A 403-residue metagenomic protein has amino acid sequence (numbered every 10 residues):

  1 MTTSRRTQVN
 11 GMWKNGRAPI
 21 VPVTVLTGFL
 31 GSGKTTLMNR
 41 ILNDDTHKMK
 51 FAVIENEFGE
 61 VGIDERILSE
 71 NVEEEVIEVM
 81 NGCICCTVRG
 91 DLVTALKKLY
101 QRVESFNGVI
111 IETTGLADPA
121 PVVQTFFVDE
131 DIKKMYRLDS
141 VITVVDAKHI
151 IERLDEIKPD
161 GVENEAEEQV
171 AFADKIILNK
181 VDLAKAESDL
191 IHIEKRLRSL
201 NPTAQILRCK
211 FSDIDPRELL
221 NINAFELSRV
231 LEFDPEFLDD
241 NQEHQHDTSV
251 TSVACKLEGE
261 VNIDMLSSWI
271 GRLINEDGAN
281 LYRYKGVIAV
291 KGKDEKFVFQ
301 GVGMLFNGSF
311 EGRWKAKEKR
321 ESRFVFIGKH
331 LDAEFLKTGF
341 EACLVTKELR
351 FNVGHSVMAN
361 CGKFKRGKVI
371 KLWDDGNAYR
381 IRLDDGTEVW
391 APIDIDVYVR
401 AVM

Functional and structural regions predicted by a protein language model:
T2-N15, N164-K315, K319-S322, L331-L349: C-terminal accessory "lid"/substrate-recognition subdomains
N10-T27, S32-A166: Nucleotide-state-sensitive switch-loop elements of NTP-binding domains
F326: Flexible loop/N-cap segments at domain edges
E348, G386-M403: Intrinsically disordered, low-complexity, charged/polar segments
L349-N360: Short coil-to-beta transition motif at edge beta-strands of beta-rich domains
K365-L372: Short beta-strand-centered aromatic/proline hotspots
N377-R380: Short aromatic-glycine-enriched beta-strand elements
